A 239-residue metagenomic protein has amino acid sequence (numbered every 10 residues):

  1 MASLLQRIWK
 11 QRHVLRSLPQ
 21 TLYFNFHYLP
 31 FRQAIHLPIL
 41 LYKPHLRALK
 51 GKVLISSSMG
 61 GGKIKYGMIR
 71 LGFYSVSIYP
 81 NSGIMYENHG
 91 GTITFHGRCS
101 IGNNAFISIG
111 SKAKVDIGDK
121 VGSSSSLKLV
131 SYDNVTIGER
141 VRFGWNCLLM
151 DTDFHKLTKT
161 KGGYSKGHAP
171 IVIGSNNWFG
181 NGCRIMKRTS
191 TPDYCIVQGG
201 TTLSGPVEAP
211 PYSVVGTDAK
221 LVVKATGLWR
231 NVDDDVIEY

Functional and structural regions predicted by a protein language model:
M1-M150, P170, G174-N176, C183-T189 (+3 more regions): Domain-scale signature associated with acetyltransferase and cell-envelope carbohydrate enzymes
G162-I171: A short acidic, glycine-rich active-site loop that binds or catalyzes chemistry on phosphate/adenosine moieties
Q198-G200: C-terminal folded domains that constitute the principal catalytic or ligand-binding module of multi-domain proteins
